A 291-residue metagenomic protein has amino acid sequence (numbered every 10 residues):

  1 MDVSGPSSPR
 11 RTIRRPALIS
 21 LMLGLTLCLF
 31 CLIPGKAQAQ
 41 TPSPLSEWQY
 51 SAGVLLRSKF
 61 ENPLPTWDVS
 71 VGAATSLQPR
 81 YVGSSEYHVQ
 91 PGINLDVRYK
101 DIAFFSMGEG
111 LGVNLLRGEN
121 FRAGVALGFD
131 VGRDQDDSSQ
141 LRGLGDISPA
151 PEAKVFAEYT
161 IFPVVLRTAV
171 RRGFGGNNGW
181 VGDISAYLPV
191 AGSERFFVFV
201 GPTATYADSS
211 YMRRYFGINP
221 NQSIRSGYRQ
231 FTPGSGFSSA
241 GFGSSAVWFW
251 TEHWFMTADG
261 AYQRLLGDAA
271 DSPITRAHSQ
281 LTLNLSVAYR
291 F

Functional and structural regions predicted by a protein language model:
M1-L64: Cleavable N-terminal export/targeting peptides
Q38-A103: Short glycine/proline- and aromatic-enriched beta-strand/turn motifs that initiate or cap beta-hairpins
T41-P44, Q49, G53, F174-G175 (+3 more regions): Outer-membrane beta-barrel transmembrane domain signature
F60, R80-S84, G112, Q140-D146 (+3 more regions): Outer-membrane beta-barrel domain signature
W67, Y87-I93, E119, I147-A153 (+4 more regions): Residues that define the transmembrane beta-barrel architecture of outer-membrane proteins
V69, D101-F105, F121, P163-R167 (+2 more regions): Repeated loop/turn-to-beta-strand initiation elements of outer-membrane beta-barrel proteins
A73-L77, I93-Y99, L111-L115, V155-Y159 (+6 more regions): Residues on the lipid-exposed face of transmembrane beta-strands in outer-membrane beta-barrel proteins
T75-Y81, Y99-D101, L127-R133, I161-P163 (+5 more regions): Transmembrane beta-strands of outer-membrane beta-barrel pores
